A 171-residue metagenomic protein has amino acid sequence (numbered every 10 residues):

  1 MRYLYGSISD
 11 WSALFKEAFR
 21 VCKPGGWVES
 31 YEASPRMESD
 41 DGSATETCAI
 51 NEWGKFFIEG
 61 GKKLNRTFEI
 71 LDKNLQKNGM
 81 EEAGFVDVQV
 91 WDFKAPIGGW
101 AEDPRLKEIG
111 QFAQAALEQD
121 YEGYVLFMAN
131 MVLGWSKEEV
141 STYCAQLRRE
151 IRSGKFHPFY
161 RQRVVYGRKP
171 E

Functional and structural regions predicted by a protein language model:
M1, F15-K16, N65, L75-Q76 (+1 more regions): Eukaryotic intrinsically disordered and solvent-exposed regulatory patches
M1-S12: A short SAM/SAH-binding and catalytic strip from SAM-dependent methyltransferases
D10, D72, E139: Soluble or luminal CAZymes and related metallo-dependent hydrolases
S12-W27: A short glycine-rich, Lys/Arg-flanked "PGG" loop and its adjoining helix->strand segment in the class I
K23, W27-D120: Conserved catalytic/acceptor-binding region of the Class I
A83-E171: C-terminal lobe and adjacent flexible extensions of AdoMet/dcAdoMet transferase-like proteins
